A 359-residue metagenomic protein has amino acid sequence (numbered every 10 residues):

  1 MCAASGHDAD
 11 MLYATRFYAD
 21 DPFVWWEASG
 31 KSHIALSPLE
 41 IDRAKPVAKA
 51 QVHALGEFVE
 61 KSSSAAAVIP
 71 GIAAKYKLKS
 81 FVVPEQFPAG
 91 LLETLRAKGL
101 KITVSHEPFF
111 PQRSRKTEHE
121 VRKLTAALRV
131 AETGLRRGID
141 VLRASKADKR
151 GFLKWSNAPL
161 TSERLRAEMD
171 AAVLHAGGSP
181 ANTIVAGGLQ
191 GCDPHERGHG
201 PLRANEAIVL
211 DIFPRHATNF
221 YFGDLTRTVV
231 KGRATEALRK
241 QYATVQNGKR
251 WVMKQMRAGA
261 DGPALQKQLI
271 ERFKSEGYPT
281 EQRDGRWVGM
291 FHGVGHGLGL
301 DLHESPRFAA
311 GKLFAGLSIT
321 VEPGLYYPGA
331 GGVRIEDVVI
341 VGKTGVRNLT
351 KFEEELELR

Functional and structural regions predicted by a protein language model:
M1-R359: Active-site neighborhoods and metal-handling regions in enzymes and metal-associated proteins
